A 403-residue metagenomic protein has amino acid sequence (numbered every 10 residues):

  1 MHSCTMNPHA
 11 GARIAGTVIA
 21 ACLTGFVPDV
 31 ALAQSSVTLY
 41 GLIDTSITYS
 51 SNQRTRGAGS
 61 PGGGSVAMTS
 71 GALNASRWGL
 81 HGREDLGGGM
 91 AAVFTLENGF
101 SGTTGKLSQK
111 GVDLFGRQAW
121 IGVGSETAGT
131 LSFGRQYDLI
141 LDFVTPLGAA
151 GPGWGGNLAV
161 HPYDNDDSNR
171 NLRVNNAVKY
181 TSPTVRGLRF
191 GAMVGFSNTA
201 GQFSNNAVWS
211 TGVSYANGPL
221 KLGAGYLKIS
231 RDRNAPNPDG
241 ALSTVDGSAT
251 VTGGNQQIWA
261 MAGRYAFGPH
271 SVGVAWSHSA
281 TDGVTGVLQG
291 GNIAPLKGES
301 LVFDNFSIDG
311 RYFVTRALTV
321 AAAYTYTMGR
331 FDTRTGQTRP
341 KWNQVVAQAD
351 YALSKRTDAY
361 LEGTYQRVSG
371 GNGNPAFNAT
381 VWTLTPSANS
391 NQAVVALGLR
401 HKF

Functional and structural regions predicted by a protein language model:
V27-A33: Sec/Tat signal peptide C-region and signal peptidase I cleavage site
Q34-S50, A67-S197, N205-A207, V213-G225 (+1 more regions): Outer membrane beta-barrel
S35-G41, E84, G88-A92, T127-L131 (+10 more regions): Outer-envelope beta-barrel architecture signal
I47-T55, F100-K106, L139-F143, N198-Q202 (+6 more regions): Gram-negative outer-membrane beta-barrel proteins
G63-V66, K106, N165, S197-N198 (+4 more regions): Extracellular loop and loop/strand-boundary signature of outer-membrane beta-barrel proteins
T69-L73, G111-D113, N169-L172, F203-N205 (+5 more regions): Short sequence motifs at beta-strands and strand-loop junctions characteristic of Gram-negative outer-membrane
G212-V346, Y351: Detector for outer-membrane/organellar transmembrane beta-barrel domains, recognizing the amphipathic beta-strand
L353, S387-F403: Outer-membrane beta-barrel "beta-signal"
